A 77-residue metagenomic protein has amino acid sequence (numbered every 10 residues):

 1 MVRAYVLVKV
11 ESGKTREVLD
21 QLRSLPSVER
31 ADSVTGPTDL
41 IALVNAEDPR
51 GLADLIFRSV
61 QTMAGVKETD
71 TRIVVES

Functional and structural regions predicted by a protein language model:
M1-S77: A compositional/biophysical signature of low hydrophobicity enriched in polar/charged and small residues
